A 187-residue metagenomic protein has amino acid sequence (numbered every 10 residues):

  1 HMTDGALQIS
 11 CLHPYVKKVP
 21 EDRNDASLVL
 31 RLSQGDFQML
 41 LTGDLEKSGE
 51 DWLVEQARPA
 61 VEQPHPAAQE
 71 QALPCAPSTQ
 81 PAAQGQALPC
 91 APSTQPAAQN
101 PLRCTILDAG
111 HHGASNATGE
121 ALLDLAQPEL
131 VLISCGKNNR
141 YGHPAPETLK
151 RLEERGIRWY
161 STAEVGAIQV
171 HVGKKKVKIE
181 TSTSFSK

Functional and structural regions predicted by a protein language model:
H1-V61, Q99-P101, A117, E164-K187: Core dinuclear metal-dependent hydrolase active-site scaffold
D22, A60-E62, P66, P81-Q84 (+3 more regions): C-terminal regulatory/interaction regions
E50-V61, P96-G166: Cap/insert and terminal regions of metallo-dependent hydrolase folds
Q56-P77: Long, compositionally biased low-complexity repeat segments characteristic of intrinsically disordered regions
Q69-Q71, Q84-Q86, Q99: Charged/polar low-complexity intrinsically disordered segments
